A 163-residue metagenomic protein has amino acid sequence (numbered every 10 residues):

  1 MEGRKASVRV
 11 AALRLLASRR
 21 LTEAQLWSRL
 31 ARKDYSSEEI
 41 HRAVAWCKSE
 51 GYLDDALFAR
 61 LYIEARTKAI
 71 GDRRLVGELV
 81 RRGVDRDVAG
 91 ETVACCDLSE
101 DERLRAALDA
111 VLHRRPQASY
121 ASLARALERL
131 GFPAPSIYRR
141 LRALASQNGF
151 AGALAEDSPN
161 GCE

Functional and structural regions predicted by a protein language model:
M1-E163: An alpha-helical, amphipathic repeat domain used for nucleic-acid recognition, typified by the mTERF helical solenoid
